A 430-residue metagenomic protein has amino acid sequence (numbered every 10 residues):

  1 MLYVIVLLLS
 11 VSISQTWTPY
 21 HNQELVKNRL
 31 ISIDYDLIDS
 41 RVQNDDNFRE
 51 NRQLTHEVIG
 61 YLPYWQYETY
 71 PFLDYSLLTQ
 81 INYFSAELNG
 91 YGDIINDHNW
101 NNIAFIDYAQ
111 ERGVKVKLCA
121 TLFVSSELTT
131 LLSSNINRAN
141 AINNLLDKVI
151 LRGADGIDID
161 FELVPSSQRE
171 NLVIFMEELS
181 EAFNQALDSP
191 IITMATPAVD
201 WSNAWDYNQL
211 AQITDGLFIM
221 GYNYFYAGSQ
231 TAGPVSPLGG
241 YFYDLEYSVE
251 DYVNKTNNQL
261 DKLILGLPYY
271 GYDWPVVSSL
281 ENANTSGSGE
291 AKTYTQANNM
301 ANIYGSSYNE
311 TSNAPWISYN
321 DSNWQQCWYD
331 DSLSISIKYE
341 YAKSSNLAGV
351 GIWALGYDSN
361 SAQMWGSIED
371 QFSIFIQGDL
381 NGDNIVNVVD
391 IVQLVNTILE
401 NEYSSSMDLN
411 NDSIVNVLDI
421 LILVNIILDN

Functional and structural regions predicted by a protein language model:
L2-S12: Sec-dependent N-terminal signal peptides
Q15-D147: Glycan-recognition patch characteristic of GH18 chitinases/ENGases and related GlcNAc/peptidoglycan-binding proteins
Q23-F48, K262, L267-Y341, D370-F372: Glycan-binding loop/region signatures in secreted carbohydrate-active enzymes
I33, Y61-Q66, Y83-L88, C119-F123 (+6 more regions): Active-site-proximal beta-strand/loop segments in catalytic clefts of secreted hydrolases
I81, I159, L179, L217 (+3 more regions): Conserved, mostly hydrophobic/aromatic
G90-W100, N143, L163-M300: Substrate-binding surface in catalytic domains of secreted glycosidases
S334-F375: Acidic/aromatic/glycine-rich contiguous surface patches that form carbohydrate-binding/processing clefts and analogous
I374-N430: Cellulosome-associated attachment modules in secreted, modular CAZymes
